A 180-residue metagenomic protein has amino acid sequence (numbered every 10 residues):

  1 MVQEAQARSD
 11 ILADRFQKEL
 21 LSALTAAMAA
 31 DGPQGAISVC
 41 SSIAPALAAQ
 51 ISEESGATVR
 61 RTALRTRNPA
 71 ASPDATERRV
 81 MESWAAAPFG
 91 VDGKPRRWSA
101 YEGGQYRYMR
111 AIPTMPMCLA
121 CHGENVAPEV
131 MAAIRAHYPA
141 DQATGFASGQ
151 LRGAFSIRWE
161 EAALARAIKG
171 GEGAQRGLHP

Functional and structural regions predicted by a protein language model:
M1-T114, E129-P180: Extracytoplasmic c-type cytochrome modules immediately beyond a signal peptide or single-pass transmembrane anchor
M115-N125: The canonical Cys-X-X-Cys-His
